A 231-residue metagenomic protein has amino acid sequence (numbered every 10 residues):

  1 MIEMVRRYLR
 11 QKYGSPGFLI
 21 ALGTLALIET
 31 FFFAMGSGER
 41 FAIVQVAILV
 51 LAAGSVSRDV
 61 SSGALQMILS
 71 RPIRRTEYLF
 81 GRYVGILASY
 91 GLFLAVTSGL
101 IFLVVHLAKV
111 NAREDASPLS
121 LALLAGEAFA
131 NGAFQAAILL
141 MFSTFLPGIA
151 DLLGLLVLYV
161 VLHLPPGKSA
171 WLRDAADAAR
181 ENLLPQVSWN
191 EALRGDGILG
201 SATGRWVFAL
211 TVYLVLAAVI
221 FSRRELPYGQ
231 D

Functional and structural regions predicted by a protein language model:
M1-I20: Aromatic- and glycine-rich beta-strand/loop motifs that create alpha-glucan
R10-Y13, S57, L123: Alpha-helical membrane-interface segments at transmembrane helix boundaries
F18, L22-S55, L79-L152, L193-F208: Secretory targeting signals
E39, P118, F145, A150-D231: Terminal transmembrane helical anchor/hairpin motif
A52-L69: Transmembrane helix boundary and interhelical loop/hinge segments in multi-pass membrane proteins
R75: Catalytic-loop Lys-Pro-X-Asn motif of eukaryotic-like protein kinases
